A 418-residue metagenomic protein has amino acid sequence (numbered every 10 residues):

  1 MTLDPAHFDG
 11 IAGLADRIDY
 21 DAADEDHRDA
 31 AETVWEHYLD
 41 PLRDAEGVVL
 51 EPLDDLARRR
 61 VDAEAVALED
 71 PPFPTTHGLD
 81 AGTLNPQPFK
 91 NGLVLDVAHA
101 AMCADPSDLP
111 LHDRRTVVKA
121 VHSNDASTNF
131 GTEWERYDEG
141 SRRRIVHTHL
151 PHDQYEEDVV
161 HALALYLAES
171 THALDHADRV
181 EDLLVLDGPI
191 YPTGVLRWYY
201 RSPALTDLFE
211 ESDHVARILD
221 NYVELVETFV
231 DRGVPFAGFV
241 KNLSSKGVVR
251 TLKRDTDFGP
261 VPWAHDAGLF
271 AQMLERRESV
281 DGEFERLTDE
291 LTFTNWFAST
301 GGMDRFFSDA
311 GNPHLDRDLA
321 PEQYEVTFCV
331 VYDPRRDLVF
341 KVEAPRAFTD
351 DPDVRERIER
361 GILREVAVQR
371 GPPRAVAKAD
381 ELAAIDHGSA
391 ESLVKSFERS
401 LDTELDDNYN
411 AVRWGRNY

Functional and structural regions predicted by a protein language model:
M1-D9, Q87, N91-M102, L150-Y166: Short, charged N-terminal helix-start/capping segments
T2-A15, H37-E51, L56-R58, E69 (+3 more regions): Long, contiguous domain-sized segments
I11, A15-D21, H27, D105-D158: Compact, glycine/acidic-enriched structural inserts
Y20-V48: N-terminal low-complexity, intrinsically disordered "leader/linker" segments enriched in small/polar and basic residues
R59-A65, L79-Q87, A168-H172: Short alpha-helical segments and helix-capping/turn motifs at coil-helix boundaries
P74, G78-D125: Adenosine ribonucleotide-centric catalytic and binding domains
P74-T76, E181-L184, P235: Beta-sheet entry/capping signal
H77-G82, N91, E135-L163, V185-G194: Long, hydrophobic/aromatic-enriched structural stretches that serve as scaffold segments
